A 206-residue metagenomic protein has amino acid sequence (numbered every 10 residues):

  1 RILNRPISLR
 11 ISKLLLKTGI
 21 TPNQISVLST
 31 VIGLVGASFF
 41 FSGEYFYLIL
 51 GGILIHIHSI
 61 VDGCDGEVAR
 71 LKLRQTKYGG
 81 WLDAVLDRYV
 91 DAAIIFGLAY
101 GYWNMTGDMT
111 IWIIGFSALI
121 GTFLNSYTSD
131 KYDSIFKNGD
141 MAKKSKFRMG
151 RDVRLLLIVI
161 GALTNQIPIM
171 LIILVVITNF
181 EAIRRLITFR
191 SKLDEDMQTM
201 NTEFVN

Functional and structural regions predicted by a protein language model:
R1-S12, T18, A84-N206: A feature for the membrane-embedded catalytic helix bundles of lipid/isoprenoid biosynthetic enzymes
L14, E67-L71, L186: C-terminal ends of transmembrane helices
L15-I20, G79: Membrane interfacial helix-start motif at the N-side
P22-Y78, I114: Membrane-embedded alpha-helical segments that form the functional core of polytopic membrane enzymes, especially those
